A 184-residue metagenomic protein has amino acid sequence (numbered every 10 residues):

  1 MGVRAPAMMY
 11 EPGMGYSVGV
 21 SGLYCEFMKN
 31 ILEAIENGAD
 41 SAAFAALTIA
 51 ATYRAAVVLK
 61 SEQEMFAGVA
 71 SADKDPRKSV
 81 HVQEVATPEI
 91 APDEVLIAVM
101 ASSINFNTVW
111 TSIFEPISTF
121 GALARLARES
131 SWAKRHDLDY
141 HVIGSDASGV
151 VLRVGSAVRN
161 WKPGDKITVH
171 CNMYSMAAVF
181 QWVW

Functional and structural regions predicted by a protein language model:
M1-F27, I31: C-terminal glycine/acidic-rich active-site capping loop/insertion
A34-A46, Q63-A101, F106, Y140-V142 (+1 more regions): A short N-terminal beta-strand-loop micro-motif at the entrance of redox/enzyme domains
I49-A56: Short structural boundary motif marking the start of a folded domain
A56-V57, T168: Residues in well-ordered beta-strands of folded domains
V57-L59, I113, V151: Residue-level signal for short segments within beta-strands and strand-turn junctions of well-structured beta-sheet
A86-S103, I117-A177: Glycine-rich beta-strand-centered segment in the early N-terminal region that forms part of a ligand/cofactor-binding
N107-T111: Cytochrome P450 core scaffold surrounding the K-helix E-X-X-R motif and the conserved "meander" helix-loop region
V179-W184: Short, compositionally biased
